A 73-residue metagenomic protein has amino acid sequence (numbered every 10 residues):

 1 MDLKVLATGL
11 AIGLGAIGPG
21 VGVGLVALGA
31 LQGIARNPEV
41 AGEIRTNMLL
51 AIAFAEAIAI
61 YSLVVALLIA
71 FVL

Functional and structural regions predicted by a protein language model:
M1-L73: Hydrophobic, small-residue-rich transmembrane alpha-helices and their short perimembrane loops in multi-pass membrane
